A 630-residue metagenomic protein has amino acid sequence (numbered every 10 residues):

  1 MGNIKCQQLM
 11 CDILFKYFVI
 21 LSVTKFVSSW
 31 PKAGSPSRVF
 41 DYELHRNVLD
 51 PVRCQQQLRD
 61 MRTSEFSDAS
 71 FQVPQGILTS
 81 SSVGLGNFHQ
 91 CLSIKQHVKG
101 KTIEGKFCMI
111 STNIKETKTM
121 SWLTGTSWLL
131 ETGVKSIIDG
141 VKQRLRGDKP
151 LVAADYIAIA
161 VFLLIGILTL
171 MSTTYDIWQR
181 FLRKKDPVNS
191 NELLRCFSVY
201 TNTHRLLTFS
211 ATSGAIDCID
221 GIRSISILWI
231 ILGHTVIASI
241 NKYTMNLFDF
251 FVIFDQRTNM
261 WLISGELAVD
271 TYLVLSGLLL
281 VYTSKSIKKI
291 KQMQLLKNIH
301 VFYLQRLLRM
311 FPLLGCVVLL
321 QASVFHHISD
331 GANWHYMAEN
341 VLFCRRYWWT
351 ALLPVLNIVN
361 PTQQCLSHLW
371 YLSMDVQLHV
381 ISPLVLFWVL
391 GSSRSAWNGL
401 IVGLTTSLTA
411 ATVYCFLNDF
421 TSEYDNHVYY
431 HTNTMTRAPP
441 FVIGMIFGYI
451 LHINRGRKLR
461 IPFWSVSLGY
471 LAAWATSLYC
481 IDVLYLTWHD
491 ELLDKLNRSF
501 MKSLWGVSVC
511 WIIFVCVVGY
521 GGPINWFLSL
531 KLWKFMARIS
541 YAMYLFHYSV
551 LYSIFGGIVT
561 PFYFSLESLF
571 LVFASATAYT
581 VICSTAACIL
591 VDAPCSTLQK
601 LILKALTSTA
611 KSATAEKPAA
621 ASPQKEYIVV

Functional and structural regions predicted by a protein language model:
M1-G221, S226, G233-V269, L273 (+11 more regions): Exoplasmic/lumenal regions adjacent to the first transmembrane segment of eukaryotic integral membrane proteins across
Y17-L21, G214-V252, N259-V281, L308-H327 (+7 more regions): Kinked, hydrophobic transmembrane alpha-helices enriched for aromatic residues and small/kink-inducing positions
D148-F162, V188, G214-D220, Q256-V269 (+9 more regions): Interfacial loop-to-helix transition and helix-capping segments at the boundaries of transmembrane helices
A158-I159, S373, W397-I401, L504 (+1 more regions): Hydrophobic alpha-helical transmembrane segments
A160-T174, A322, L404-C415, Y470-Y485 (+2 more regions): Hydrophobic core of alpha-helical transmembrane segments in multi-pass integral membrane proteins
M171-W178, V281-K288, F387-S393, F447-G456 (+2 more regions): Structural signal for the C-terminal ends of transmembrane alpha-helices and the immediately following loop
H379-T405, I450-V466: Solvent-exposed interhelical
R437, F441-F447, V466-P594, K611-K617 (+1 more regions): Alpha-helical transmembrane segments of multi-pass integral membrane proteins
